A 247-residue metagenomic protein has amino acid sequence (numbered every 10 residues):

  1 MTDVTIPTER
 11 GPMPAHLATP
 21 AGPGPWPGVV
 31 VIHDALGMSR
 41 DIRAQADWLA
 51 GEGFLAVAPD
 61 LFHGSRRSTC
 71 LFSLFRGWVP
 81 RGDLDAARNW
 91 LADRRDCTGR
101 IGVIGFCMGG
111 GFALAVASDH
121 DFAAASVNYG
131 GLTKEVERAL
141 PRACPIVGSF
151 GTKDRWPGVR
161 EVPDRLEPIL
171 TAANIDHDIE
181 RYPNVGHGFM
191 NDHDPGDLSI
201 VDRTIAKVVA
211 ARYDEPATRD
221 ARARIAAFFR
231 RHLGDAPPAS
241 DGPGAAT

Functional and structural regions predicted by a protein language model:
D3-D96, H193-R212: Serine-hydrolase catalytic machinery in alpha/beta-hydrolase-like enzymes
V57-P59, V127, G148: Hydrophobic residues in well-ordered beta-strands that form the structural core
L61-S65, G131, V185: Short beta-to-alpha linker loops that shape the active-site pocket of alpha/beta-hydrolase fold enzymes
A86-A143: Primarily recognizes the serine-hydrolase "nucleophile elbow" in alpha/beta-hydrolase and SGNH/GDSL folds
P141-I146, N174-D176: Short, proline-enriched alpha-helix->beta-strand connector loops that line the catalytic pocket of alpha/beta-hydrolase
G148-F150, Y182: Short beta-strand/loop motif that positions the catalytic acidic residue of the alpha/beta-hydrolase fold
R155-P163: Conserved alpha/beta-hydrolase "acid-adjacent" motif
D176-T247: C-terminal catalytic histidine-bearing segment of alpha/beta-hydrolase fold enzymes
